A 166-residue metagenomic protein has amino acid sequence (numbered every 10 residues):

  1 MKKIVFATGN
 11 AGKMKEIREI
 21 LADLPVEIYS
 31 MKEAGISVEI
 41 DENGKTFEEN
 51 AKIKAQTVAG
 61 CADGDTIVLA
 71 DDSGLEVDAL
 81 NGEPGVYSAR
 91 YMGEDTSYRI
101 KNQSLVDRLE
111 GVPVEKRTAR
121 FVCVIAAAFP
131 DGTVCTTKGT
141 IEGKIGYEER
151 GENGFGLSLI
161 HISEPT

Functional and structural regions predicted by a protein language model:
K2-V5, A11-S163: Anionic-ligand binding patches
